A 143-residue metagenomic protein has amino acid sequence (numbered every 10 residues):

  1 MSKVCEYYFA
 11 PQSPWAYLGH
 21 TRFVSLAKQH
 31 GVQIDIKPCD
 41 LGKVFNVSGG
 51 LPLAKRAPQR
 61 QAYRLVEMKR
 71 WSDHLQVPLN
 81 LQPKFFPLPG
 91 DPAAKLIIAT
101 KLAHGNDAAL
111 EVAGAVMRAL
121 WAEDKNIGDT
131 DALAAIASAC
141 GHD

Functional and structural regions predicted by a protein language model:
M1-E6: Extreme N-terminal starter segment of soluble prokaryotic enzymes
P11, Y17-E123: Structural alpha/beta surface segment adjacent to cysteine/selenocysteine redox centers across thiol/disulfide enzymes
K125-I127: Helical "substrate-binding/catalytic lid" subdomain of Rossmann-like NAD(P)-dependent dehydrogenases/reductases
S138-D143: Short, intrinsically disordered, charge-balanced linker/junction segments flanking boundaries in proteins
